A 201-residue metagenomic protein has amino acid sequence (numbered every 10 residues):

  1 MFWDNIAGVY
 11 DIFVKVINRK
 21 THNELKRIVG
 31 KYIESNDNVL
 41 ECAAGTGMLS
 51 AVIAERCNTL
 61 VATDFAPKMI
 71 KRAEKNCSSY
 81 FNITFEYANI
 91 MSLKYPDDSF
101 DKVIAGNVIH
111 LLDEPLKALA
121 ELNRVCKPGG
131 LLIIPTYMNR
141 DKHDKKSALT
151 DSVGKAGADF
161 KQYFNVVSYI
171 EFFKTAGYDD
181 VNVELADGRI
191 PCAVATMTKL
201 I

Functional and structural regions predicted by a protein language model:
V9-R27, Q162: Conserved SAM-binding loop and adjacent beta-strand
L40-S92: Class I SAM-dependent methyltransferase SAM/SAH-binding core
M91-V103: A short acidic, Gly/Pro-enriched loop at the edge of an enzyme's catalytic core that lines a small-molecule cofactor
K102-E114: A short SAM/SAH-binding and catalytic strip from SAM-dependent methyltransferases
L116-P128: A short glycine-rich, Lys/Arg-flanked "PGG" loop and its adjoining helix->strand segment in the class I
I133-A156: Conserved class I S-adenosyl-L-methionine
K161-A176: Short alpha-helix
A176-I201: Core SAM-dependent methyltransferase catalytic element
